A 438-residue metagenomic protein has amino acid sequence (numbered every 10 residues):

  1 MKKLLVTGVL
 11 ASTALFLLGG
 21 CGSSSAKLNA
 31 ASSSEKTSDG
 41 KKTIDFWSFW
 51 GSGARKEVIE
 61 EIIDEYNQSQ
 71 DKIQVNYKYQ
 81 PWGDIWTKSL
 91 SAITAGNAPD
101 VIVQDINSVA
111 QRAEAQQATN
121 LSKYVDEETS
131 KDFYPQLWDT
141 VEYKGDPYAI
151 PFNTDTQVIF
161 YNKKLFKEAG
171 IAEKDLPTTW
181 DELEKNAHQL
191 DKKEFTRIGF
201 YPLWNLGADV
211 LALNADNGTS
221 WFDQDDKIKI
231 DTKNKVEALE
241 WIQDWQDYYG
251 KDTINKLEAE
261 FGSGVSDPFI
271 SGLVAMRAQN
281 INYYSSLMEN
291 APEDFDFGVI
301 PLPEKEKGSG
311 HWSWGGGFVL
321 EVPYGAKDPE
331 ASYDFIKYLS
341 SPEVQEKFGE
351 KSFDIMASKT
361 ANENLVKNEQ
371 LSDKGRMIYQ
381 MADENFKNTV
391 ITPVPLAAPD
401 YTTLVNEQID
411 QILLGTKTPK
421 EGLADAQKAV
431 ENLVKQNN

Functional and structural regions predicted by a protein language model:
M1-D45, Q68, E363, D373 (+2 more regions): Short, low-complexity disordered leader/linker segments with a strong preference for bacterial N-terminal type II
K42, D64, Q68-S69, Q74-N76 (+5 more regions): Extracytoplasmic/periplasmic substrate-recognition and gating elements
E61, E65-Q136, T140-E142, E168-G170 (+7 more regions): Extracytoplasmic "Venus flytrap"/periplasmic binding protein-like
D71, T140, I300, E350-L404 (+1 more regions): Long, aromatic- and glycine/proline-rich binding clefts that accommodate carbohydrate-like moieties
D105-V158, E182-N186, K192, A212-N217 (+2 more regions): Hinge/lid segment of periplasmic solute-binding proteins
K144-F152, Q157, K167, D181-D231 (+2 more regions): Extracytoplasmic/periplasmic solute-binding protein
K167, E173, V366, E384-N438: Conserved C-terminal helix/tail region of periplasmic/extracytoplasmic solute-binding proteins
N186-Q189, K227-K256, L302: Glycine-centered hinge/linker elements that transmit conformational signals in sensory and ligand-binding systems
